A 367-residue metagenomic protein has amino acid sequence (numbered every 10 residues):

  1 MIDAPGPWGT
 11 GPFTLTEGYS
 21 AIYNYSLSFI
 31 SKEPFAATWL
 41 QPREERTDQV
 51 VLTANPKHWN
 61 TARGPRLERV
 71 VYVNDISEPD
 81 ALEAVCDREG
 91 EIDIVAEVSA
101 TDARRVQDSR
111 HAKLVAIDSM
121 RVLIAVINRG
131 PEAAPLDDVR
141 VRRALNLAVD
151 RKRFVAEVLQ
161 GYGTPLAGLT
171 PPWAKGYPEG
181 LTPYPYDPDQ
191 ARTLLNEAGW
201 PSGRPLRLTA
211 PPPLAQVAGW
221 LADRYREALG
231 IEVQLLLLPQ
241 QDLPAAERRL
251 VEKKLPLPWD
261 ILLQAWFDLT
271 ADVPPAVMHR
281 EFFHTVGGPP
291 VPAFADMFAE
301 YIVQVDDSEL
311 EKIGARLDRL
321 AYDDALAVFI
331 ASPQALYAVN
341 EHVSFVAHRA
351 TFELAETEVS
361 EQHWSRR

Functional and structural regions predicted by a protein language model:
M1-V71, P79, D189, T193 (+1 more regions): Gly/Pro-rich hinge or "lid" segments in bacterial periplasmic/extracellular proteins
W8, V71-E83, E97-T101, P212 (+1 more regions): Short helix-initiation/N-cap motifs at beta->coil->alpha
E45-D48, N196-D268, A335: Ligand/substrate-recognition segments at binding pockets and active sites
T53-P56, S119-A144, A148, E157 (+2 more regions): A bilobed periplasmic-binding-protein/Venus flytrap-type ligand-binding module shared by bacterial periplasmic
K57-R105: Ligand-site clamp/hinge motif
R63-E68, V139, P188-R207: Immediate post-signal peptide segment of exported/extracytoplasmic ligand-binding proteins
A96-S109, W266-D272: A ligand-binding cleft/hinge motif common to bilobed small-molecule-binding domains
L123, A148-E179, P212-R224, V251-R367: Detector for C-terminal structural segments
